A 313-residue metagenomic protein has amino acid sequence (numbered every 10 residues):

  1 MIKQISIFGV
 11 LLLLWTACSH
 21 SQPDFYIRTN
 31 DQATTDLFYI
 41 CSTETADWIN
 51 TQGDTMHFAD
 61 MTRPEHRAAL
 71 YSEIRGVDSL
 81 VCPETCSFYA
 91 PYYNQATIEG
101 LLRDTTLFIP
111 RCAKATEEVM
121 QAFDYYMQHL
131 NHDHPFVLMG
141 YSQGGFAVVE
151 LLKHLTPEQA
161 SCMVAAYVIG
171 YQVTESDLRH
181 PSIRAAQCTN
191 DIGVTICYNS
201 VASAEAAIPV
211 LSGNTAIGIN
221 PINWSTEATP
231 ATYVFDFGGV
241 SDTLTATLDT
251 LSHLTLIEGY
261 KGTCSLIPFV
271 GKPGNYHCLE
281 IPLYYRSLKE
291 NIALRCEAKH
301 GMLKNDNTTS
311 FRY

Functional and structural regions predicted by a protein language model:
M1-Q4: Positively charged n-region of N-terminal signal peptides that target proteins for export
T16-A17: C-terminal motif of bacterial Sec signal peptides marking the signal peptidase cleavage site
H20-T35, D47: Active-site and ligand/interface coordination hotspots across diverse enzymes and nucleic-acid-associated assemblies
A33-T35, E84-F88, H132-P135, S161-A165: Loop/turn elements at helix/coil->beta-strand transitions in domains of secreted/extracellular proteins
I40-D133, C264-R312: Active-site catalytic motif of lipid deacylating hydrolases and related acyltransferases
I40-T43, Y92-A96, Y141-S142, V168-Q172 (+1 more regions): Active-site-proximal beta-strand/loop segments in catalytic clefts of secreted hydrolases
A115-H132, K153-A298, M302-F311: Surface cap/lid and interfacial helix-loop subdomains adjacent to catalytic sites that gate substrate access
G140-G144, V148: Gly/Ala-rich beta-loop-alpha elbow adjacent to hydrolase catalytic centers
